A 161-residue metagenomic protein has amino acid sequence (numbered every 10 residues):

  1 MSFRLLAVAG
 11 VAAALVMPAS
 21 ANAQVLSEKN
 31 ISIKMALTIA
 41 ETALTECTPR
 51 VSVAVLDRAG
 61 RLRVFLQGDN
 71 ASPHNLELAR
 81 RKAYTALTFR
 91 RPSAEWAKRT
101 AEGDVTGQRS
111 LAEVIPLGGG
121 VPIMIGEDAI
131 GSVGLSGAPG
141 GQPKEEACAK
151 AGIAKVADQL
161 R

Functional and structural regions predicted by a protein language model:
M1-A9: Bacterial N-terminal signal peptides that target proteins for export
V16-S20: N-terminal signal peptide c-region/cleavage motif recognized by signal peptidases
A21-R161: Flexible, solvent-exposed loop/hinge segments and secondary-structure transition points
